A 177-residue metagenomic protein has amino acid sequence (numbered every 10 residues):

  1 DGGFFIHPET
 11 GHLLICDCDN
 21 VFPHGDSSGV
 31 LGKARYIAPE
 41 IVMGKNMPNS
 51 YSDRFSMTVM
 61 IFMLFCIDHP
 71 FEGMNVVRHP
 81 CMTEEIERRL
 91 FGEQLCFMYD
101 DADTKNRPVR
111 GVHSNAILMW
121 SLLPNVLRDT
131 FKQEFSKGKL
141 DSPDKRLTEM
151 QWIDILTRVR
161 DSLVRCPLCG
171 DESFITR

Functional and structural regions predicted by a protein language model:
G2-C18: Conserved protein kinase catalytic/activation segment
E9, V42, F62-P70, T157-R160: Hydrophobic/aromatic-lined pockets within catalytic cores
L13, P23, H69: Conserved protein kinase catalytic core
D26-P48: Conserved activation segment of eukaryotic-like protein kinases, specifically the C-terminal portion of the activation
P48-F55, M60-R128: Conserved C-lobe activation region of Hanks-type protein kinase-like domains
H69-P70, K139, P143: Activation segment of ePK-like protein kinases, specifically the conserved APE
H113, T130-G138: Short C-terminal capping segment of an alpha-helix within the protein kinase catalytic domain
D129, D144-R177: Regulatory extensions appended to serine/threonine kinase catalytic cores
